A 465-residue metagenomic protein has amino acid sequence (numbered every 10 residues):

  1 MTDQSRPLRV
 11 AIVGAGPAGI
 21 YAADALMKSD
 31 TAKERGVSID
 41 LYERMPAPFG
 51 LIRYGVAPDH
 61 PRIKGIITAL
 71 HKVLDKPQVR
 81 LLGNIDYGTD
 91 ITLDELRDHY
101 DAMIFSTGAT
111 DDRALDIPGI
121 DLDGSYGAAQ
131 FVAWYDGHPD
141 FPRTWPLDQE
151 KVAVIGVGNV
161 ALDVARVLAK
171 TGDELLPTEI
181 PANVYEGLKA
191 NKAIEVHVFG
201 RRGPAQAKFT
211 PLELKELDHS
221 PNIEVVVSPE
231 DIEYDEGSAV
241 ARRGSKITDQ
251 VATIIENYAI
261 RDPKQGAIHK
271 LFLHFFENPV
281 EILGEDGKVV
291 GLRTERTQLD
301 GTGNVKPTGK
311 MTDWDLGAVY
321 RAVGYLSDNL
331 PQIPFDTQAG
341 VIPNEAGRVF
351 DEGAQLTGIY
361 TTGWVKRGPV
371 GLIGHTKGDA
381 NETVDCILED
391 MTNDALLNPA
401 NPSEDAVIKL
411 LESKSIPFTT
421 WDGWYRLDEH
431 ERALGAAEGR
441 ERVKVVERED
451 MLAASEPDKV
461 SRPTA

Functional and structural regions predicted by a protein language model:
Q4-G16, D148-I155: Beta1/beta-strand and adjacent pyrophosphate-binding region of the FAD-binding site in flavoprotein oxidoreductases
V10-K33, L162-L168: N-terminal Rossmann-like FAD-binding beta1-loop-alpha1 element of flavoenzymes
D30-L41, R166-K310, I387-P399, S415: Dinucleotide-binding/catalytic capping subdomain of oxidoreductase cores
G36-S38, P46-A102, V251-I268, F272: N-terminal Rossmann-like dinucleotide/flavin-binding domain of flavoprotein oxidoreductases that bind FAD/FMN
A102, S106-R113, G158-N159, L316-N329: Glycine-/small-residue-rich beta->alpha transition segments that form the dinucleotide
D112-A190, I342-F350: Glycine-rich dinucleotide-binding loop and its adjacent helix/turn
G124-P142, I282, K288, D300-R367: FAD-site-proximal beta/loop scaffold in flavoenzymes
E352, L356-A465: C-terminal, flexible cofactor-proximal segment of oxidoreductases
